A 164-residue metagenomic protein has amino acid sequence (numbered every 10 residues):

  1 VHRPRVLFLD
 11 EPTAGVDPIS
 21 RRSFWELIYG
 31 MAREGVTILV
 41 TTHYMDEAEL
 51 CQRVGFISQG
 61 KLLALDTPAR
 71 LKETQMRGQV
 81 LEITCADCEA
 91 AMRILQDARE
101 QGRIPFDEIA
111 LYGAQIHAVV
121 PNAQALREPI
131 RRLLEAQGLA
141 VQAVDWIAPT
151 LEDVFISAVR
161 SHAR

Functional and structural regions predicted by a protein language model:
V1-R5, E34: A short, proline-enriched helix->beta-strand linker immediately N-terminal to the Walker B motif in ABC-type P-loop
L7-E11, V16: Catalytic Walker B motif of ABC-type/P-loop ATPase nucleotide-binding domains
E11, E47-A48, T150-L151: Short secondary-structure capping/turn micro-motifs that flank functional sites
P18-S20, H43: Helix N-cap at the start of a conserved alpha-helix in ABC-type nucleotide-binding domains
S20-S23, L27: Short alpha-helix in the ABC/ABC-like ATPase nucleotide-binding domain
L27-V40, M45-P121: ABC transporter nucleotide-binding domain
N122-R164: C-terminal coupling/interaction segments
